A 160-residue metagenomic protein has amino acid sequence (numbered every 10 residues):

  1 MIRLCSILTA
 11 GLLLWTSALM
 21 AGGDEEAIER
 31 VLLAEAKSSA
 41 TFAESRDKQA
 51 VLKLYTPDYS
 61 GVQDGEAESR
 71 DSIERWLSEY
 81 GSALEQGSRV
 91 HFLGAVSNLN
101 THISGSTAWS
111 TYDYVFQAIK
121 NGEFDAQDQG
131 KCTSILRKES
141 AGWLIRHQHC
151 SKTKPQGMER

Functional and structural regions predicted by a protein language model:
M1-L8: Bacterial N-terminal signal peptides that target proteins for export
L14-P57, M158-R160: Short, low-complexity N-terminal intrinsically disordered segments enriched in polar/charged residues
E26-R30, K48-I103, D113, A126-D128: A solvent-exposed, acidic/Ser-Thr-rich amphipathic alpha-helical stretch
Y55, Y114-F116, H149-K152: Short beta-strand segments enriched in hydrophobic/aromatic residues within well-folded beta-rich domains
T101-A108, L136-G142: A short, structured loop/turn motif at beta-sheet edges
F116-K120, L136-K138: Beta-strand elements of well-folded, non-transmembrane domains
Q129-E159: Short beta-strand edge/turn micro-motifs at domain boundaries
